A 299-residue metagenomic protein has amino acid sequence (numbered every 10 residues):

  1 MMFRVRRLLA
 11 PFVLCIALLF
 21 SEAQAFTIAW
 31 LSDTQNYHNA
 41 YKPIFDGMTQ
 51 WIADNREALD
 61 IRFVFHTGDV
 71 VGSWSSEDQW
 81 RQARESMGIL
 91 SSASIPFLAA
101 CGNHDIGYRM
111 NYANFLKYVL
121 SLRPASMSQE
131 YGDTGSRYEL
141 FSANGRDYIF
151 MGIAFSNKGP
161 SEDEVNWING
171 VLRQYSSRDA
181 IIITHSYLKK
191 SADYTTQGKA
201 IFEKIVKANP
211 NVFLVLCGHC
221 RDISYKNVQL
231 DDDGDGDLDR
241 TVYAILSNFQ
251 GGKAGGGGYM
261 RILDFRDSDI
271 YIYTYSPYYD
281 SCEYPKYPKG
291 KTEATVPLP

Functional and structural regions predicted by a protein language model:
M1-V5, C220: N-terminal secretory signal peptides that target proteins for export/translocation
A10-L19: Bacterial N-terminal signal peptides
A23-D78: N-terminal active-site segment of His-dependent metallophosphoesterases
F26-H38, R146-S156, I183, T241-N248 (+1 more regions): Active-site-proximal beta-strand elements of phosphoester/diester hydrolases
D33, G68-D69, G102-N103, H185 (+1 more regions): Active-site glycine-centered loops adjacent to acidic/histidine catalytic or metal-binding residues that shape
A53-F63, S92-A93, D147-D232: His/acidic metal-ligating clusters that form di-metal
S76-N166, Y225-S247, G257-I262, A294-P297: Extended active-site neighborhood of metal-dependent phosphoesterases/phosphodiesterases
R261-P299: A short C-terminal boundary segment appended to hydrolase-like catalytic domains
